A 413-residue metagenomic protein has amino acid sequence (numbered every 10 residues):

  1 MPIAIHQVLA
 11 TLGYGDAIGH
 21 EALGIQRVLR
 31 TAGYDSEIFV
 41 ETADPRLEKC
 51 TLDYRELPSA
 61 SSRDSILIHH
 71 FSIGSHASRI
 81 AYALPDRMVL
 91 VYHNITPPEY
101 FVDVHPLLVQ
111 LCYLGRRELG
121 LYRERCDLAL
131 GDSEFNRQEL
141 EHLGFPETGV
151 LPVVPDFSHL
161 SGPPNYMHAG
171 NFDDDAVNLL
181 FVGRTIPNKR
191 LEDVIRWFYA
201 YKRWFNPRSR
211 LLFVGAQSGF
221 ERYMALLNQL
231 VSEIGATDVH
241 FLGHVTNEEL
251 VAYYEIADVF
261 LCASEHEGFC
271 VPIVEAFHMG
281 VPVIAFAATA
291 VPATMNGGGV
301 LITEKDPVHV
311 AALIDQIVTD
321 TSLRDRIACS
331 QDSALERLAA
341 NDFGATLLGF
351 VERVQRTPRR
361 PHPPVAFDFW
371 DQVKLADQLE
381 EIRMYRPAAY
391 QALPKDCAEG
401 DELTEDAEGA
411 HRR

Functional and structural regions predicted by a protein language model:
E41-D44, R208-A225: Glycosyltransferase donor-sugar binding loop
R123-Y166: Donor nucleotide-sugar binding/catalytic pocket of nucleotide-sugar-dependent glycosyltransferases
L130, G170-K189, I195-F198, L212: Conserved donor-binding/catalytic core segment of Leloir-type glycosyltransferases
M224-E248: Nucleotide-activated donor-binding/catalytic signature segment of Leloir-type glycosyltransferases, i.e., the conserved
A252-A257: Short alpha-helical donor nucleotide-sugar binding micro-motif in glycosyltransferases
E265: Aromatic "clamp/platform" in nucleotide-sugar-dependent glycosyltransferases that forms part of the donor/acceptor
I273, P282-A285: Short hydrophobic beta-strand element within catalytic cores of glycosyltransferases and related nucleotide-activated
V300-P307, Q316-T321: Conserved acidic donor-binding segment of nucleotide-sugar-dependent glycosyltransferases
